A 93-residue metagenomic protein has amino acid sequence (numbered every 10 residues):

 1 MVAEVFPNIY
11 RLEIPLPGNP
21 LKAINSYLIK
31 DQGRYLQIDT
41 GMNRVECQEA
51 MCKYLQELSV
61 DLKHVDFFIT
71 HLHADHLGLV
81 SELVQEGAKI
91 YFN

Functional and structural regions predicted by a protein language model:
V2-L58: Conserved beta-strand hairpin/beta-sheet module of binuclear metal-dependent hydrolase folds, prominently
C47-F92: Active-site metal-binding motif and surrounding structural segment of the metallo-beta-lactamase
